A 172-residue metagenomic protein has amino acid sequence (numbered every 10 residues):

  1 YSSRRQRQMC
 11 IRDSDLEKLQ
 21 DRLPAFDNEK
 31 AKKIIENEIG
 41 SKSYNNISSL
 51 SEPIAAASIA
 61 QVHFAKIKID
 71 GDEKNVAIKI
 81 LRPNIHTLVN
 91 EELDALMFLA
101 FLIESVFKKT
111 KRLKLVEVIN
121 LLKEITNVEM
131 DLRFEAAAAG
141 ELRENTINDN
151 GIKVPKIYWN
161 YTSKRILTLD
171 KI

Functional and structural regions predicted by a protein language model:
R5-Q8, R12-I172: Broad phosphate/nucleotide-binding scaffolds in NTP-utilizing and phosphate-metabolizing enzymes
